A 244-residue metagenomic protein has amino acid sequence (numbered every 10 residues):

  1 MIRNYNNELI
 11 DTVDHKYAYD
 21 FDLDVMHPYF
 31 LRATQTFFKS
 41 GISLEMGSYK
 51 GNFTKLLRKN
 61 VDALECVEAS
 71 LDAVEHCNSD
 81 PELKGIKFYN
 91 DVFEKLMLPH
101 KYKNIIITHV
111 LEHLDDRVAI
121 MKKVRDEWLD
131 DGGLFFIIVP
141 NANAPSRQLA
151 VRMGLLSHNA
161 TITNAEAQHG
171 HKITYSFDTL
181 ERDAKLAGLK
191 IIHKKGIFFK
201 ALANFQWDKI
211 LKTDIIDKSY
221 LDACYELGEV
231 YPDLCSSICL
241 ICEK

Functional and structural regions predicted by a protein language model:
M1-H100, N104, T108, M121 (+3 more regions): Conserved N-terminal segment of class I S-adenosyl-L-methionine
Y5, H15-F21, V25, N52 (+2 more regions): S-adenosyl-L-methionine-dependent methyltransferase catalytic module, highlighting the catalytic core
S43, G47, L129, E166: Short glycine- and Lys/Arg-enriched binding-loop motifs that mark or flank ligand-binding interfaces
V61-D62, D130-G133: A short helix->loop->beta-strand "cap" motif at the edges of active sites that frequently abuts
H109-H113: Short catalytic micro-motifs in class I SAM-dependent methyltransferases
